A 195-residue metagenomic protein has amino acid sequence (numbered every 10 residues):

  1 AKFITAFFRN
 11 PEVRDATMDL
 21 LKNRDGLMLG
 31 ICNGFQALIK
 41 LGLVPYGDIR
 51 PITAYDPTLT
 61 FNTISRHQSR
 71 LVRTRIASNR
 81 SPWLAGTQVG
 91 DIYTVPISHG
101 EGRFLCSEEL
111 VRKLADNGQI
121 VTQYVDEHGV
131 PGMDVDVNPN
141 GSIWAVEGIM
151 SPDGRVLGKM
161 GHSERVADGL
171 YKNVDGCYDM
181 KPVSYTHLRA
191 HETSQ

Functional and structural regions predicted by a protein language model:
A1-R80: Cysteine-nucleophile active-site neighborhood
G30-C32, P96-S98, M160: Short beta-strand segments
F35, G100-G102, S163-R165: Glycine-rich beta-alpha junction loops
L38-I39, L84-A85, L105-C106, G158-K159 (+1 more regions): Short helix/loop capping segments that flank catalytic or ligand/cofactor-binding pockets
Q68-P152: Catalytic beta-strand/loop cores that center a nucleophilic Ser/Cys/Thr and support acyl-enzyme chemistry
V146-V174: A glycine-centered loop/beta-turn motif at secondary-structure junctions
T186-T193: Conserved small/polar residues in nucleotide/adenosyl-binding loops
